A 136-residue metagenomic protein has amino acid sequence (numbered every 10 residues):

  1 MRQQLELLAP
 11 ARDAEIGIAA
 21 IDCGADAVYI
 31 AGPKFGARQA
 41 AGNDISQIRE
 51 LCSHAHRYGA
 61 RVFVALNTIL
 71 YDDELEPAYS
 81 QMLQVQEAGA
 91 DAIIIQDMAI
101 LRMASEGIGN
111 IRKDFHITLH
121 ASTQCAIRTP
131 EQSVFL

Functional and structural regions predicted by a protein language model:
M1-Y29: N-terminal basic/disordered segments at the start of proteins
E6-P10, V28-I30, V62-L66, D91-I95 (+1 more regions): Hydrophobic faces of well-ordered beta-strands that scaffold small-molecule active sites in alpha/beta enzyme cores
A11-E15, K34, L66-L70, M98-I100 (+1 more regions): Active-site-proximal loop/turn and secondary-structure-junction residues that shape catalytic pockets, frequently
E15, S46-R57, P77-E87, M103-E106 (+1 more regions): Alpha-helical scaffolding segments of alpha/beta enzyme cores, especially the outer helices of TIM-barrel or partial
A20, D97, L136: Conserved, mostly hydrophobic/aromatic
V28-I48, L66-D73: Glycine-rich, proline-tolerant flexible connector loops at the mouths of alpha/beta enzymes
G42-A65, A104-H120: Alpha-helix-loop-beta-strand connector modules within alpha/beta enzyme cores
Q84-I95, N110, D114-S122, A126-V134: Hydrophobic or amphipathic alpha-helical targeting/insertion segments
